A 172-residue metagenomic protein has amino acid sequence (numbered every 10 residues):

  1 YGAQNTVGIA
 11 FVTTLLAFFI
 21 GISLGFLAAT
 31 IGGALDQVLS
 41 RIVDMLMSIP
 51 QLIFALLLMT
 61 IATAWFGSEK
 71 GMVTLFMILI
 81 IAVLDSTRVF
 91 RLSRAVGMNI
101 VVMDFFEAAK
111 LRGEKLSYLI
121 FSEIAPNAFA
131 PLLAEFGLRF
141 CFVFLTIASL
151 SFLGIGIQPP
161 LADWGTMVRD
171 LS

Functional and structural regions predicted by a protein language model:
Y1-G8, D36-M47, F129, L133 (+2 more regions): Alpha-helical membrane-interface segments at transmembrane helix boundaries
Y1-L27: Transmembrane alpha-helix signature in integral membrane proteins
Q4, G8-V12, F54, L79 (+4 more regions): Internal alpha-helical transmembrane segments of multi-pass membrane proteins, especially GPCRs
L16-I20, T30, L35, L39-I100 (+1 more regions): Generic hydrophobic transmembrane alpha-helix motif, especially the helices
S23, G33-A34, K115-L116, G156: Short coil/turn motifs that cap or connect alpha-helices
F26, L56-T60, I81, R91 (+4 more regions): Transmembrane alpha-helix boundary and packing residues in multipass membrane permease domains and related
I31, A108-N127, V168: Short helix-to-coil transition segments within interhelical loops that connect adjacent transmembrane helices
T60-A62, G97, R139, T146-S172: Glycine-rich helix-loop "coupling/hinge" segments at transmembrane-helix boundaries in multipass transporters
